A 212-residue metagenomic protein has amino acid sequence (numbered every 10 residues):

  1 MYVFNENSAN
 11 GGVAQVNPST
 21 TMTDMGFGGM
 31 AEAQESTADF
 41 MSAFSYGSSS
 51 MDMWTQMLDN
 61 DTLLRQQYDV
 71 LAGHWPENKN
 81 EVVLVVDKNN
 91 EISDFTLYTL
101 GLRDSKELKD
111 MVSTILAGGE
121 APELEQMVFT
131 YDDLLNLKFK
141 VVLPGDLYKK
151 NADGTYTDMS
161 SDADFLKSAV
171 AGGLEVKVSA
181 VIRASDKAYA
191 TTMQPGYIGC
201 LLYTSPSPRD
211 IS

Functional and structural regions predicted by a protein language model:
M1-N80: Hydrophobic, regular-secondary-structure patches
Y46-G199: Hydrophobic secondary-structure segments that place a key small or acidic residue at a functional site
Y203-S212: Single conserved hydrophobic/aromatic residue that forms the stacking wall/gate of nucleotide- or nucleobase-binding
